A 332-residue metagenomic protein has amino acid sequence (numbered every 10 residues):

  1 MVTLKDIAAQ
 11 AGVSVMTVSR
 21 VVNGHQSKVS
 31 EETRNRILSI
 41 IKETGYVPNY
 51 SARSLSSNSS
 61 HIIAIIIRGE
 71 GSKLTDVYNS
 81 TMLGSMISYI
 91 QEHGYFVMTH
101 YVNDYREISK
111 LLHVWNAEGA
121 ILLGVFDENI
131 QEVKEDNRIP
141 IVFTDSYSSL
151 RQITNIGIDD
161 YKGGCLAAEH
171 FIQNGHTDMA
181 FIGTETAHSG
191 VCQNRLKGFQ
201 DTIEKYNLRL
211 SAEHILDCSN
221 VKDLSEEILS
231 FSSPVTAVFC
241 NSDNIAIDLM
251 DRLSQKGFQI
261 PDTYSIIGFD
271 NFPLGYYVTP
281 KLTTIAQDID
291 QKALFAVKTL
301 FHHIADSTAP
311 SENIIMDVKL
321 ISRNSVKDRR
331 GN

Functional and structural regions predicted by a protein language model:
M1-N58: N-terminal helix-turn-helix DNA-binding module of bacterial transcription factors
V2, N58, I62-E169, E227-P234 (+1 more regions): Alpha-helical recognition/docking segments in bacterial nutrient-uptake and carbohydrate-utilization systems
T17-S19, L55-S72, D178-E185: Short beta-strand segments enriched in small/hydrophobic residues
I90-H100, Q200-S219: Short beta-strand elements in bilobed, periplasmic/extracellular small-molecule ligand-binding domains
I156-F181, N220-E226, A246, Q287-A305: Hydrophobic alpha-helical segments within soluble ligand-binding/sensing domains
C165-Y206, E312-V326: An alpha-beta-alpha
T177-D178, L210-H214, I260-S265: Short acidic capping loops at alpha-helix termini that bridge into adjacent secondary structure
S225-N332: Flexible loop/turn connectors
